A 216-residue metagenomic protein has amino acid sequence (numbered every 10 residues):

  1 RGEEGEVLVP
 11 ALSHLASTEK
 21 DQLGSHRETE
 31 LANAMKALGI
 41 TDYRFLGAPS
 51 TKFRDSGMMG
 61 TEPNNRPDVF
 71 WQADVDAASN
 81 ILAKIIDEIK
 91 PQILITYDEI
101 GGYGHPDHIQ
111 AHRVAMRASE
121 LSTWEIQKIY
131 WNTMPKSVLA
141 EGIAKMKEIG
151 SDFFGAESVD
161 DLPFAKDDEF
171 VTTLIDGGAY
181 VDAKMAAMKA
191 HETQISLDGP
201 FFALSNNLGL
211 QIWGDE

Functional and structural regions predicted by a protein language model:
R1-K90, R117-L121: Active-site rim/loop-helix segments in enzyme catalytic domains that contact anionic ligands
M58-E216: Metal-dependent de-N-acetylase/amidase catalytic core
